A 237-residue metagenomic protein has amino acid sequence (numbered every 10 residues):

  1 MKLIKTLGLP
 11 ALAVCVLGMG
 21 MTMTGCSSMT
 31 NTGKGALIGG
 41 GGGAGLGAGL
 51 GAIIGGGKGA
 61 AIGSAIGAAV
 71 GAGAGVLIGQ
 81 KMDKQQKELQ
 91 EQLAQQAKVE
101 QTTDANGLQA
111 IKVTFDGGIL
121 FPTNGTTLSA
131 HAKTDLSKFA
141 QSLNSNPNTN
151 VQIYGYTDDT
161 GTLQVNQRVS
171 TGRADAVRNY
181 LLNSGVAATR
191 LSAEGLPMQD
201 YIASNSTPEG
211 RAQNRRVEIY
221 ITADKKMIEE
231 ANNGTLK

Functional and structural regions predicted by a protein language model:
M1-A13: Bacterial N-terminal signal peptides that target proteins for export
M21-G25: C-terminal motif of bacterial Sec signal peptides marking the signal peptidase cleavage site
S27-E88: Short, low-complexity, glycine-enriched hydrophobic/amphipathic alpha-helices that associate with lipid bilayers
D83-K112, N232: Amphipathic, membrane-active segments
A94, D104, D116-G118, N124-T126 (+4 more regions): Solvent-exposed coil/turn segments that connect beta secondary-structure elements in extracytoplasmic/periplasmic
Q95, Q109-I111, F115-G117, N124 (+4 more regions): Envelope-exposed proteins and targeting segments
L120-Y154, A212, I219, K226-K237: Periplasmic peptidoglycan-binding/anchoring modules of Gram-negative envelope and division proteins
Y156-E230: Periplasmic OmpA-like peptidoglycan-binding domain that tethers envelope proteins to the cell wall
